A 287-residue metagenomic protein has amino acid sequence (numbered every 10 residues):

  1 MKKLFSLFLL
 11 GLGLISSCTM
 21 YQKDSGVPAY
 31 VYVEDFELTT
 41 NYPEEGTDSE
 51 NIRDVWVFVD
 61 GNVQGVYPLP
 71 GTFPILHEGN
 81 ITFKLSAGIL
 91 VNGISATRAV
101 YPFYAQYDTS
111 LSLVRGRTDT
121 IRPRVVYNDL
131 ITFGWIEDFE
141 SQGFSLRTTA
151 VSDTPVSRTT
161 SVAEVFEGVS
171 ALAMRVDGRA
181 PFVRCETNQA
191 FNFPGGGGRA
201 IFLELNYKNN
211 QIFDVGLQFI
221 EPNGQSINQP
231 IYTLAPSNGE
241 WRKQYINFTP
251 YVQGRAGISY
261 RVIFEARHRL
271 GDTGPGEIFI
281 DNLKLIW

Functional and structural regions predicted by a protein language model:
L14-S17: C-terminal motif of bacterial Sec signal peptides marking the signal peptidase cleavage site
V59, H77-A96: A short, solvent-exposed beta-strand micro-motif common in secreted/extracellular proteins
N92-R124: Structured interaction patches on ligand/partner-binding surfaces of diverse proteins
P123-T154, I278-N282: Extracellular carbohydrate-recognition regions
F139-E140, Q189-F213, I246, L283: Extra-cytoplasmic beta-strand recognition segments
S157-R184: Short carbohydrate-recognition loop motifs
G224-I258, G271-T273: Extracellular carbohydrate recognition and processing domains and analogous Trp-centered ligand-binding platforms
R269-I286: Extracellular carbohydrate recognition
